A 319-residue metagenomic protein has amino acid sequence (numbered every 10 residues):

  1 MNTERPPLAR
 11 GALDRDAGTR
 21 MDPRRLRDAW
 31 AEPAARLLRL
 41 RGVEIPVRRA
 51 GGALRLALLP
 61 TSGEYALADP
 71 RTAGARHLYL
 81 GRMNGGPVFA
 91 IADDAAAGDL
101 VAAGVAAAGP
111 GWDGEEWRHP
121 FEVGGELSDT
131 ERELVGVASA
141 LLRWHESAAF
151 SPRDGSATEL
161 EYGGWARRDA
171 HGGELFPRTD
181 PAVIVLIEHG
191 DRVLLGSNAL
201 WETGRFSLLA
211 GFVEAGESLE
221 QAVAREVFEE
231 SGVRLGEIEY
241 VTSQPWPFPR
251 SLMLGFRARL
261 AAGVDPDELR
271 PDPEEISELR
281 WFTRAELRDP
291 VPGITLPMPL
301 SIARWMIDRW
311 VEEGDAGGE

Functional and structural regions predicted by a protein language model:
M1-L127, G318-E319: N-terminal alpha-helical interaction blocks
R71-L127, G211-G314, G318-E319: Unchanged
G136-L186: Cys/His-rich short segments
S147, P181, H189-G190, E202 (+2 more regions): A generic structural signal for well-ordered coil/turn residues at beta-strand boundaries that shape enzyme active-site
G163, T179-D180, S207, R250-S251 (+1 more regions): Short glycine/proline-enriched turns and hinge-like loops at secondary-structure junctions
A166-S207, R234-L235, E239, A258-L260: N-terminal strand-loop-strand
